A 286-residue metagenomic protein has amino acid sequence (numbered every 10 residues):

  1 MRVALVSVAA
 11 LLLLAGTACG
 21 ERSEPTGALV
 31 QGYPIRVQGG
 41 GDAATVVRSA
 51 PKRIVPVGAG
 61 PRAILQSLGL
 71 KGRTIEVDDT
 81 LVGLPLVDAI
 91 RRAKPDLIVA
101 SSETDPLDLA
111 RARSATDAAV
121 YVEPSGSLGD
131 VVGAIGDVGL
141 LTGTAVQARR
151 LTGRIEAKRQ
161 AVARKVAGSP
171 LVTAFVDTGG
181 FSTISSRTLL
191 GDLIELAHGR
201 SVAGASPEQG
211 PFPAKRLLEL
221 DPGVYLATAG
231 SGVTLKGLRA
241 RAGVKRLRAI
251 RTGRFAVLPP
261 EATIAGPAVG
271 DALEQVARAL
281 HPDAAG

Functional and structural regions predicted by a protein language model:
R2-A10, T17-R62, T144-A174, A279-G286: Bacterial Sec-exported substrate-binding components of ABC uptake systems
P34, R53-T104: A short, structured surface patch at a secondary-structure boundary
G40-D42, D79-D88, P207-A214: Short helix-initiation/N-cap motifs at beta->coil->alpha
G58, S102-E103, P124, T178-G179 (+3 more regions): Short secondary-structure boundary segments
D78-V82, S182-G210: Alpha-helical, coiled-coil/dimerization segments enriched in small aliphatic residues
T104-A115, E219, V224-R241: A ligand-binding cleft/hinge motif common to bilobed small-molecule-binding domains
P106-L109, P124-D137, L171-D192, V233: Extracytoplasmic ligand-binding site segments that recognize negatively charged/polar headgroups
G129-L140, R149, T228-G286: Structured C-terminal subdomain patch of bacterial secreted/periplasmic proteins
